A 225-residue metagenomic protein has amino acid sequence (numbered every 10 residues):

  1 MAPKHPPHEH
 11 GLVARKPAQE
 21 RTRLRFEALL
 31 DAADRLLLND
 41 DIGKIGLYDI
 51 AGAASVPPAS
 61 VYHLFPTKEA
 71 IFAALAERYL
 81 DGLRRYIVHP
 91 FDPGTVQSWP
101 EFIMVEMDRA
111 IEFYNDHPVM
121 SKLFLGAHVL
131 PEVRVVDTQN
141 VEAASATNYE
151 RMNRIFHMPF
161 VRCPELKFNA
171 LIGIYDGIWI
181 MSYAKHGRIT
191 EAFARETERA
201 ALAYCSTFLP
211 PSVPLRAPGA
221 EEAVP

Functional and structural regions predicted by a protein language model:
M1-D40, Y48-D49, A53: Basic, helix-initiating cap at the start of DNA-binding domains
L29-L37, Y79, L83, A110 (+1 more regions): Short hydrophobic clusters on alpha-helical segments that form packing/core surfaces in small helical domains
L36-A70, A74: Helix-turn-helix
L37, F72-Y79, Y86-I87, N140 (+1 more regions): Alpha-helical DNA-contacting segments of helix-turn-helix folds
A74, H89-N115: Hydrophobic alpha-helical connector segments
I87-G94, S121-H128, I155, S182-H186: Secondary-structure edge/capping motif, primarily at the C-terminal ends of alpha-helices and the immediately following
V96, D116-S121, A127, V141-F168 (+1 more regions): Hydrophobic alpha-helical bundle segments that form small-molecule/ligand-binding pockets
R154-A201, F208-G219: Hydrophobic/aromatic-rich alpha-helical bundle segments in the mid-to-C-terminal region
